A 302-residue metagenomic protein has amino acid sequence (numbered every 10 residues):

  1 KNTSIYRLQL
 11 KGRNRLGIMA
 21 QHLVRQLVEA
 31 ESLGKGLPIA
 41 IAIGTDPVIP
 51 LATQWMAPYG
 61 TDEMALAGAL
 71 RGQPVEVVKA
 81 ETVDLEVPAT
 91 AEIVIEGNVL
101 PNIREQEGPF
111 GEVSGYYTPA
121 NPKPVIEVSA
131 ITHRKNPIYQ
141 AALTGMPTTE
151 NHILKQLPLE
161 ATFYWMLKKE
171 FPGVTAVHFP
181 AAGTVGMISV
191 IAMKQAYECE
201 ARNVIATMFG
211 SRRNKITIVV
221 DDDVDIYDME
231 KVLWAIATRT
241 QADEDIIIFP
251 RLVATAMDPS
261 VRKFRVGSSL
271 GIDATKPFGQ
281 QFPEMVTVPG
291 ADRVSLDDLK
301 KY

Functional and structural regions predicted by a protein language model:
K1-A42: Internal mixed beta-strand/loop scaffold within catalytic domains of large alpha/beta enzymes
D46-Y302: Charged, compositionally biased interaction regions
